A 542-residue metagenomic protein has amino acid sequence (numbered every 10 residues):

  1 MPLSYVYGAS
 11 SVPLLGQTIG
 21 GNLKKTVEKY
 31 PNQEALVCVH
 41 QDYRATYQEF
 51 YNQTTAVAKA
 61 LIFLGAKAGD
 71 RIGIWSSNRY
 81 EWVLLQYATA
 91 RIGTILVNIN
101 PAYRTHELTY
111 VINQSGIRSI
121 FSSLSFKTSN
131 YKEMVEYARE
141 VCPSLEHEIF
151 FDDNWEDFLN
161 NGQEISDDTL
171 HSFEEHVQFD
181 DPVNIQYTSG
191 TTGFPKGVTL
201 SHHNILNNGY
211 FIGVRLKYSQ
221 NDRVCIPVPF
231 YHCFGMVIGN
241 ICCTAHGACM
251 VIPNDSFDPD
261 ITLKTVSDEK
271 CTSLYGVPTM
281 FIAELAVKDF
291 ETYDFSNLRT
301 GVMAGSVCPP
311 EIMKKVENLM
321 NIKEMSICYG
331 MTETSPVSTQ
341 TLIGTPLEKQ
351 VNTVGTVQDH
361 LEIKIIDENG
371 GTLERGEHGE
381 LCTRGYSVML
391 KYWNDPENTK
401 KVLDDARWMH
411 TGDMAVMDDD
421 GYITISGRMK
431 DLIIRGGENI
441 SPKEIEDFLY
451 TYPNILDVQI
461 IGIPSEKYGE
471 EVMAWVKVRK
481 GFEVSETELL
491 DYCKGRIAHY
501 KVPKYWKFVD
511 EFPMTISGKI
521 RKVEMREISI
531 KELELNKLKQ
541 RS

Functional and structural regions predicted by a protein language model:
M1-A45, E49-L64, A68, A138-S144 (+4 more regions): N-lobe entry segment of adenylate-forming
L15, N32-Y87, R104-T109, E156-Q163 (+2 more regions): Conserved AMP-binding/adenylate-forming core of the ANL superfamily
Q17, P31-E34, F150-E156, Q163-Y187 (+2 more regions): Conserved pre-ATP/AMP-binding loop-to-beta segment of ANL
R44-Q48, V183-N207: Conserved AMP-binding A3 loop
L64, I92-N160, F482: Structural core segment of the AMP-binding/adenylate-forming
Y103-N113, I120-L124, L274, G385 (+6 more regions): AMP-binding/adenylate-forming catalytic core of the ANL superfamily
L206-R223, C233-S273, V287: Conserved AMP-binding/adenylation subdomain of ANL enzymes
A248, D268-G276, L285-K349, E362: Gly/Ser/Thr-rich phosphate-binding loop
